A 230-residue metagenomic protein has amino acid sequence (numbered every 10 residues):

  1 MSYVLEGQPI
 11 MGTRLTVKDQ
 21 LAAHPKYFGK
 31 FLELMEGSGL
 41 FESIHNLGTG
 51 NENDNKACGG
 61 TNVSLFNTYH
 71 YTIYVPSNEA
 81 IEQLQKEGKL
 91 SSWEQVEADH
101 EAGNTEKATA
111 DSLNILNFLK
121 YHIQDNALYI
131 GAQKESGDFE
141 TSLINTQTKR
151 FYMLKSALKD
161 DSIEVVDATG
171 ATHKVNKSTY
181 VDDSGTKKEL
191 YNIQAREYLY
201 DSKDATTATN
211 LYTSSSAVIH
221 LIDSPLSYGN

Functional and structural regions predicted by a protein language model:
M1-N230: Mature, structured domains of secreted/extracytosolic soluble proteins
